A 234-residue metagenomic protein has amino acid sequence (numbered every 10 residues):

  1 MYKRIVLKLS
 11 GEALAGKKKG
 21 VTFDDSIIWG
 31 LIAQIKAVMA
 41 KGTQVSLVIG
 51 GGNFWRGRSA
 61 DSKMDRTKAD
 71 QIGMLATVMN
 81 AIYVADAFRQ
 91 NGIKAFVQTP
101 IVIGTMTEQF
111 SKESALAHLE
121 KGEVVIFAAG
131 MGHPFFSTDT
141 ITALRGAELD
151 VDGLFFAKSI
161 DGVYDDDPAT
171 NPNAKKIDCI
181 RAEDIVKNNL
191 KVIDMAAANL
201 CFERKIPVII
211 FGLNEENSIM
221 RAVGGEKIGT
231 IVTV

Functional and structural regions predicted by a protein language model:
M1-V234: C-terminal catalytic "cap/lid" subdomain
